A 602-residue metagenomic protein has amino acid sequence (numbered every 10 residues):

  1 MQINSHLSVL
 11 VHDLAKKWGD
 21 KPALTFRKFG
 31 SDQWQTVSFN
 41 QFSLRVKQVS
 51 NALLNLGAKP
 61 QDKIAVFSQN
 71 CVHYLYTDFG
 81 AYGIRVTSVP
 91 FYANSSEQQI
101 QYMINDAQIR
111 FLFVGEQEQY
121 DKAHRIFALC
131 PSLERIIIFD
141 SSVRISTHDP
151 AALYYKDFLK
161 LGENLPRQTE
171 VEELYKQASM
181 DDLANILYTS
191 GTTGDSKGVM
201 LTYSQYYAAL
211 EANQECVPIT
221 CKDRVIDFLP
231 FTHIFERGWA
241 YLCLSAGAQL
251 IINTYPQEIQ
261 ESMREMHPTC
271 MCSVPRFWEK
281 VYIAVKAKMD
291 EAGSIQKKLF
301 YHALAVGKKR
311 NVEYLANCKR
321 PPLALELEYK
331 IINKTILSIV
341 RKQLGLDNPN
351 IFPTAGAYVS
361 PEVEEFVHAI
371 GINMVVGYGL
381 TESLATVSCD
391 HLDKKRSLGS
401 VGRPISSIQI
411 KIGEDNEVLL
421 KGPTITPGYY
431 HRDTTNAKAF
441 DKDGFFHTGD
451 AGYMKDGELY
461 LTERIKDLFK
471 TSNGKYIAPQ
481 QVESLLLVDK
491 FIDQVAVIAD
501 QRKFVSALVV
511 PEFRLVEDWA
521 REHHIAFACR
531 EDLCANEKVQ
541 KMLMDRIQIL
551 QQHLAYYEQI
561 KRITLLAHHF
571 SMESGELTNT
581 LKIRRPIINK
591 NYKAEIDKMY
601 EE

Functional and structural regions predicted by a protein language model:
L10-V11, N55-L56, G83-L161, M542-Q548: Structural core segment of the AMP-binding/adenylate-forming
G19-P22, I137-I138, E163-Y188, D195 (+1 more regions): Conserved pre-ATP/AMP-binding loop-to-beta segment of ANL
L24-C71, L75-F79, S96-Q101, Y154-E163 (+1 more regions): Conserved AMP-binding/adenylate-forming core of the ANL superfamily
K28-S31, E118-M180, V285-I339: ANL superfamily adenylate-forming
T36-N40, K176, A184-L210: Conserved AMP-binding A3 loop
L56, P404-T471, V488: Conserved ATP-binding/catalytic segment of the ANL
Y207-R224, F231-K334, N348: Conserved AMP-binding/adenylation subdomain of ANL enzymes
F469, Q494-V497, K503, W519 (+1 more regions): Conserved C-terminal "lid"/linker of ANL adenylate-forming enzymes
